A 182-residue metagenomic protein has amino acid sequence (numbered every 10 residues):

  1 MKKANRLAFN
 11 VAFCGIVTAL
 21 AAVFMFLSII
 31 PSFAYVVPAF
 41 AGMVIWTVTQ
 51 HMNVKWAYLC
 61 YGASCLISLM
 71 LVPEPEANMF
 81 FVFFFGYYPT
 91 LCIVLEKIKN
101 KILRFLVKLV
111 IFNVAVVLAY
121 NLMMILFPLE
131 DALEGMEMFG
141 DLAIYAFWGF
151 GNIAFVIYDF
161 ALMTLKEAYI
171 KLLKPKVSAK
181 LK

Functional and structural regions predicted by a protein language model:
K2-W56: Hydrophobic transmembrane alpha-helices
R6, Q50-C60, I93-L106, A143-A146 (+1 more regions): Hydrophobic alpha-helical transmembrane segments
V11-I16, V36, Y58-G62, N78-M79 (+2 more regions): Hydrophobic alpha-helical transmembrane segments
C14, V82-N121: Short helix-perturbing small/polar motifs within transmembrane alpha-helices
F26-A34, C65-V94: Interfacial aromatic-anchored transmembrane helix boundaries in multi-pass membrane proteins
Y35-V44, P73-F80, L109-N121: Alpha-helical transmembrane segments of integral membrane proteins, especially early/N-terminal helices
A41, C60-S68, F84-F85, V107-F112: Transmembrane alpha-helical core residues of multi-pass small-molecule transporters, especially secondary transporters
L103-L181: Membrane-embedded alpha-helical hairpins and interfacial helices in multi-pass inner-membrane proteins
